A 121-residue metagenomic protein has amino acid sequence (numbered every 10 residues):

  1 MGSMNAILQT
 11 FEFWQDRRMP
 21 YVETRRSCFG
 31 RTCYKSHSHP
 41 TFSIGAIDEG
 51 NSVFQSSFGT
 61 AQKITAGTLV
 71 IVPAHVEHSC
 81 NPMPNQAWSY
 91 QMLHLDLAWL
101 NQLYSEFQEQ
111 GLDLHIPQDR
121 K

Functional and structural regions predicted by a protein language model:
M1-W14: Short, extreme N-terminal leader segments that mark the start of a protein/domain
F11-L114: N-terminal regulatory/effector-sensing and dimerization cores that precede helix-turn-helix DNA-binding domains
L114-K121: Short, intrinsically disordered, charge-balanced linker/junction segments flanking boundaries in proteins
